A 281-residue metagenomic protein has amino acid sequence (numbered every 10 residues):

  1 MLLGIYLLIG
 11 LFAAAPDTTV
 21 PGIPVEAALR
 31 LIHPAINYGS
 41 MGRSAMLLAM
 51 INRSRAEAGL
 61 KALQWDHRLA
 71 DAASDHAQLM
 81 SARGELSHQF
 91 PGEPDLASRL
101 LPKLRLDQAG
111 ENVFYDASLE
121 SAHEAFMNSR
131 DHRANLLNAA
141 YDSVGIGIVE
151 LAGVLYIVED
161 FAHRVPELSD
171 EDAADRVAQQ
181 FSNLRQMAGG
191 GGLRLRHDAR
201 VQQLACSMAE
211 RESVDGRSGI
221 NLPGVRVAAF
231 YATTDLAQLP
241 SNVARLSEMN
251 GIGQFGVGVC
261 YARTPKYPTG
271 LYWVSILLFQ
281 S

Functional and structural regions predicted by a protein language model:
L2, Y6, G10, A14-S281: Functional surface patches built around histidine and acidic residues
